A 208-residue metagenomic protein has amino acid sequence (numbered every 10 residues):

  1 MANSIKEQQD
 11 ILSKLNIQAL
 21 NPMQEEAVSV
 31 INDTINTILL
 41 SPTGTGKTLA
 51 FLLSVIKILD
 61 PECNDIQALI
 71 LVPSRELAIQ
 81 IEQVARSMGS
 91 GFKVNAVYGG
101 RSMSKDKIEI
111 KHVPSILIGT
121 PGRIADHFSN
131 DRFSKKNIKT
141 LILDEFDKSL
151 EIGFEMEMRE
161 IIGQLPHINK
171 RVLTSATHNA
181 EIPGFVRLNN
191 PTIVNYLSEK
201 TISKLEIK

Functional and structural regions predicted by a protein language model:
M1-L40: Conserved pre-motif I regulatory segment
E25-T37, T48-C63, I79, V84-S87: Walker A/P-loop NTP-binding motif
D33-L39, N64-A68, P114-S115, N169: Pre-Walker A (Motif I) flank of P-loop NTPase domains
S41-T45: The conserved Walker
S54, Q80-V84, M88, R123 (+3 more regions): Alpha-helical scaffold elements adjacent to nucleotide-binding pockets in ATP/GTP-utilizing enzyme cores
C63-S129, N137-T140: Conserved nucleic-acid-binding Ia/Ib motif block in the N-terminal RecA-like helicase ATPase lobe
S134-K200: Post-DEXD/H (motif II) to motif III coupling segment of the RecA-like Helicase ATP-binding lobe
S203-K208: Conserved interdomain hinge at the start of the Helicase C-terminal
